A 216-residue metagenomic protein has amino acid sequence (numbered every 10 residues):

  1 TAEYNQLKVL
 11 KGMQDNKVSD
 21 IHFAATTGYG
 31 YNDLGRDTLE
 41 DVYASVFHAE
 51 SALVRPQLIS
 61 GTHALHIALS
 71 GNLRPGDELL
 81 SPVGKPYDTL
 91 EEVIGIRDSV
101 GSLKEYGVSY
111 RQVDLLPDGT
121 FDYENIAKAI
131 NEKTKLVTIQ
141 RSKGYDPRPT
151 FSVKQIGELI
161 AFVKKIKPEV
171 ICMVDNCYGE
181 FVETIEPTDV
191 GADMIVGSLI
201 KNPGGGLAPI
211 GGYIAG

Functional and structural regions predicted by a protein language model:
T1-A49: Glycine-rich phosphate-binding segment of PLP-dependent enzymes
V9-D15, S19-H22, G30-Y31, I59-G216: Conserved PLP-enzyme active-site core in the AAT-like
D37-E40, V54-R55, V196-S198: Short secondary-structure boundary micro-motifs
A44-A68: Short loop-beta-helix segment that forms the pyridoxal 5′-phosphate
